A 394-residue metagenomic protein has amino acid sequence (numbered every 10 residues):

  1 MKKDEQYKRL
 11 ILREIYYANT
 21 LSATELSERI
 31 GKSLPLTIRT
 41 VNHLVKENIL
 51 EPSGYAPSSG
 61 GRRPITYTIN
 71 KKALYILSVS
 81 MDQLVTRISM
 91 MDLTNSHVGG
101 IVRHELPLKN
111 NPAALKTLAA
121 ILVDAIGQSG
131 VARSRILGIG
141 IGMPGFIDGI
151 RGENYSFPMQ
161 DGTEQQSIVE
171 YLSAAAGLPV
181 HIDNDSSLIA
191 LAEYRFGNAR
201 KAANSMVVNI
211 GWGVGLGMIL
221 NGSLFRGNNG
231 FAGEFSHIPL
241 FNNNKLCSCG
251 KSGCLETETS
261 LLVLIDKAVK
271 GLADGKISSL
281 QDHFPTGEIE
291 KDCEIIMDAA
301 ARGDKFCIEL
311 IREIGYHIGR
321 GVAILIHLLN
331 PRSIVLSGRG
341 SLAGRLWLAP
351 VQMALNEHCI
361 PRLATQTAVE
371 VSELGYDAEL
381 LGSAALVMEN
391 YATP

Functional and structural regions predicted by a protein language model:
M1-S53, S59-G61, T66-V102, P107-S134 (+4 more regions): ATP-binding/phosphotransfer module of carbohydrate and carboxylate kinases, centering on a glycine-rich
P52-I76, V180-S205: Conserved phosphate-binding catalytic cores of ATP/NTP-utilizing and phosphoryl-transfer enzymes
I76-S80, I136-G140, S205-N209, G215-G217: Short glycine-aspartate micro-motif
D92-L93, G149, I219: Short, acidic, Ser/Thr-enriched surface-loop or helix-capping motifs
H97, N154, L224-F225: Hydrophobic "anchor" residues
G100-N204, L346-E357: Glycine-rich phosphate-binding loop and adjoining helix at the ATP-binding site of ATP-dependent phosphoryl-transfer
D185, G211, S383: Active-site glycine-centered loops adjacent to acidic/histidine catalytic or metal-binding residues that shape
K201-T259: Glycine-rich phosphate-binding loop of actin/hexokinase-like ATP-binding domains
